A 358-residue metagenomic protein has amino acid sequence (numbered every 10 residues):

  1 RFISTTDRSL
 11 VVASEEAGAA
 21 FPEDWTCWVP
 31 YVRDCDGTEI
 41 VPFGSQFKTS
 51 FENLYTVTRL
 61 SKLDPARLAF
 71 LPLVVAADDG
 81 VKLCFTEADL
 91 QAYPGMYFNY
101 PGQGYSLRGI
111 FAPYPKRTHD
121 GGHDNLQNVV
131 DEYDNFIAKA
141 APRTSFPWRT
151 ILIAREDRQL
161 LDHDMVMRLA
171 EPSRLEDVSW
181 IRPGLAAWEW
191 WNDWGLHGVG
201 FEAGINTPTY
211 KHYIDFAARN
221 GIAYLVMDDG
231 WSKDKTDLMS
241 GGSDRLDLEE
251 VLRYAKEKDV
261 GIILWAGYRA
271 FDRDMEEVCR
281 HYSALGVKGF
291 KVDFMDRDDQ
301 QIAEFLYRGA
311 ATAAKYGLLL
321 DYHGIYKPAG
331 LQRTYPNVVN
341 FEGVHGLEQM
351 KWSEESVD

Functional and structural regions predicted by a protein language model:
R1-M167: N-terminal accessory beta-strand-rich subdomains and adjacent acidic, glycine-rich linkers that precede catalytic cores
F2, A19, L73-V75, F85 (+7 more regions): Generic structural hydrophobic/aromatic packing signal, biased to beta-strands
W28-P30, W188-W191, W231, W265: Tryptophan-centered motif/residue detector
V29-P30, F47-K48, Q103, A112-Y114 (+4 more regions): Short, surface-exposed, polar/charged, turn-prone segments marking secondary-structure boundaries
I137, A141-F216, N220: An acidic-aromatic substrate-binding cleft motif
T207-G230, Y282-G286: Catalytic domains of carbohydrate-active enzymes, especially glycoside hydrolases
D229-D358: Aromatic- and carboxylate-enriched substrate-binding clefts and catalytic-loop regions of carbohydrate-active enzymes
